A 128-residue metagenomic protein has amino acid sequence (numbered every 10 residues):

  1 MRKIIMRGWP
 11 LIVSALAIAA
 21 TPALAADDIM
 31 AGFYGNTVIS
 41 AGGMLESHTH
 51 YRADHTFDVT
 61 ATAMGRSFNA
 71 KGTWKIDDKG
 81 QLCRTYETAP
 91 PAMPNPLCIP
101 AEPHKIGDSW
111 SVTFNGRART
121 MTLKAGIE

Functional and structural regions predicted by a protein language model:
M1-G8: Positively charged n-region of N-terminal signal peptides that target proteins for export
I5, T21-E128: Lipid interaction determinants
P10-A19: Bacterial N-terminal signal peptides
